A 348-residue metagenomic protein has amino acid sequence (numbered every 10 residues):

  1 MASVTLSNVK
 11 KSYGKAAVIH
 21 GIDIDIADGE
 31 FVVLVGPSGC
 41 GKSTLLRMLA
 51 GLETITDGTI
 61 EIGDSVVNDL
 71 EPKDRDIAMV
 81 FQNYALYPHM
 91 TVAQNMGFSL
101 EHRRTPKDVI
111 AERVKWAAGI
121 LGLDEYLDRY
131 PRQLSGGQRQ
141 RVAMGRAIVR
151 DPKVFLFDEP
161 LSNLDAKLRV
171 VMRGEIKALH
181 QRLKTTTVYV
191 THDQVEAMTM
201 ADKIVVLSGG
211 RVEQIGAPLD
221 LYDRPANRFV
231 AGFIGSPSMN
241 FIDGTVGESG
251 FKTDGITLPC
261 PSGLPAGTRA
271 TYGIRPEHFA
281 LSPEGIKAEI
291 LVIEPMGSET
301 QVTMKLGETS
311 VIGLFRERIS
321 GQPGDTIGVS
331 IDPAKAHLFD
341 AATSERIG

Functional and structural regions predicted by a protein language model:
I22-V33: Pre-Walker A (P-loop) beta-loop-beta motif of ABC nucleotide-binding domains
F31, P72-F229: ABC ATPase nucleotide-binding domains
V35-P37: The feature captures the beta-strand-to-loop junction immediately N-terminal to the Walker
A50: Helix-to-loop junction immediately C-terminal to a conserved catalytic motif
T56-T59, V109, G209, A336: Conserved coupling/switch loops of ABC nucleotide-binding domains, chiefly the family-specific signature
G58-V66: Conserved ABC transporter NBD signature motif
P237-N240, S249-G348: Non-catalytic connector elements of ABC transporters
